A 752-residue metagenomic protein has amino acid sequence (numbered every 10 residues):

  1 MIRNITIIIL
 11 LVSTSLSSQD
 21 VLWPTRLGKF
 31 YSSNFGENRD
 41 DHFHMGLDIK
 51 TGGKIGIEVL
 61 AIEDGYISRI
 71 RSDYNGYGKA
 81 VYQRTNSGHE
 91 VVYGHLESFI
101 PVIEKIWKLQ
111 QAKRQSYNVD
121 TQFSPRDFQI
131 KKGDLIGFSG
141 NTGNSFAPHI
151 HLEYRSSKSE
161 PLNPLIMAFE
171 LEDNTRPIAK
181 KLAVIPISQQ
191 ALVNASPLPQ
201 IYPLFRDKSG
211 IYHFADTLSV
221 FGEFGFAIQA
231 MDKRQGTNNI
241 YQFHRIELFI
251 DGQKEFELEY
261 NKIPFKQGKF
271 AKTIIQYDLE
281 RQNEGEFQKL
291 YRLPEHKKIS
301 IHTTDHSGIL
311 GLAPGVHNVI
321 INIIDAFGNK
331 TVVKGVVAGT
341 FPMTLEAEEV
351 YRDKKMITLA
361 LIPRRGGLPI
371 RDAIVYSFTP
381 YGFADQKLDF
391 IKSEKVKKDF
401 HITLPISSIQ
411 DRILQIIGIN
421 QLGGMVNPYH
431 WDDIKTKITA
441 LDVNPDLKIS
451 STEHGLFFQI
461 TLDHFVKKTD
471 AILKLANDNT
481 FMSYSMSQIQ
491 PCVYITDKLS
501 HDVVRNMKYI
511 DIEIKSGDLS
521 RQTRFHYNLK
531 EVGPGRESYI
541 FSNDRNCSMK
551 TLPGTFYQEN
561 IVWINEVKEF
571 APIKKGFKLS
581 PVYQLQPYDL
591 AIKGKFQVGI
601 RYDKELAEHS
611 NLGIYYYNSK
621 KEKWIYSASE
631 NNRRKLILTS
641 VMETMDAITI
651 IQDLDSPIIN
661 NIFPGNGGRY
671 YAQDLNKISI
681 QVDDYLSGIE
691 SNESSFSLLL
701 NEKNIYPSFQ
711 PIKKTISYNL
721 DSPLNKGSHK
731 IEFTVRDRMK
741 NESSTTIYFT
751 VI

Functional and structural regions predicted by a protein language model:
N4-S13: Sec-dependent N-terminal signal peptides
S17-V91, E97-V102, S116-R126, K131-K132 (+4 more regions): Surface-exposed, glycine-biased beta-strand/turn segments
L165-S219, V336-M356, D432-S451, D653-N676 (+1 more regions): Short, compositionally biased P/S/T/A/G/V-rich stretches that sit at domain boundaries
E172, I187, P199-P342, Y376-I409 (+6 more regions): Long, low-complexity serine/threonine/glycine- and acidic-rich segments characteristic of extracellular
I201-L248, Y351-I362, K448-Q459, A591-V598 (+1 more regions): Contiguous beta-strand segments within globular domains
K233-N239, G366-I370, F465-K468, A607 (+1 more regions): Extracellular acidic loop/turn motifs
N444-D446, E531-Y539, K568-N618: Proteolytic processing hotspots in large secreted/extracellular or virion-associated proteins and select intracellular
D470-S483, T551, Y588-I648, L686 (+3 more regions): Proteolytic-maturation and junctional protease-sensitive modules
